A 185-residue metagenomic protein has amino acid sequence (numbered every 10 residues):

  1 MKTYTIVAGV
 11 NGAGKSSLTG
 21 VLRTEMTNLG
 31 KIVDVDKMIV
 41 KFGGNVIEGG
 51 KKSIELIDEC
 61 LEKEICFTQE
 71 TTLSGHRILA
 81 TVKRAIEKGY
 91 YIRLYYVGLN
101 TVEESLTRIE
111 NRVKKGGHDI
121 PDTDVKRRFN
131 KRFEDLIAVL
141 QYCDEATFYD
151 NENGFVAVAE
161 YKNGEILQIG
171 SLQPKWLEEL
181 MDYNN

Functional and structural regions predicted by a protein language model:
M1-T5, K63-I65: Pre-Walker A (Motif I) flank of P-loop NTPase domains
V7, F67-T71: Structural recognition of the conserved hydrophobic beta-strand(s) that form the central parallel beta-sheet of P-loop
V10: P-loop (Walker A) phosphate-binding loop of NTP-binding proteins
G14: Conserved glycine(s) of the Walker
S17-F67: Conserved substrate/cofactor phosphate-moiety recognition/catalytic segment in nucleotide-dependent phosphotransferases
D36-M38, T72, E152: Anionic group-transfer/hydrolysis microenvironments
G75-G154: Replace "adjacent to P-loop NTPase cores in ATP/GTP-dependent enzymes" with "adjacent to NTP-binding cores
L140-N185: NTP-dependent small-molecule kinase module
